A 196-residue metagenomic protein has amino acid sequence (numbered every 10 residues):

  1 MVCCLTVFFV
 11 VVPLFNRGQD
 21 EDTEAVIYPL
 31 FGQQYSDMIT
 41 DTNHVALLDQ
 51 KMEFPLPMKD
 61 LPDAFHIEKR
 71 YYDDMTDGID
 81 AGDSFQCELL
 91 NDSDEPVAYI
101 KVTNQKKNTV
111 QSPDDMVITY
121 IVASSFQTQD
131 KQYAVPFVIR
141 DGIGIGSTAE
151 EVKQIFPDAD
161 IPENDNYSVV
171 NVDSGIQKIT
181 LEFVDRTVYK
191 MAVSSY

Functional and structural regions predicted by a protein language model:
M1-V10: Hydrophobic membrane-insertion alpha-helices, especially the h-region of bacterial N-terminal signal peptides
V11-P162, S174-I176, V184-Y196: Short helix/turn-capping signatures at newly exposed starts of structured segments
N166-S174: Extracytosolic low-complexity repeat regions of secreted or lipid-anchored proteins
